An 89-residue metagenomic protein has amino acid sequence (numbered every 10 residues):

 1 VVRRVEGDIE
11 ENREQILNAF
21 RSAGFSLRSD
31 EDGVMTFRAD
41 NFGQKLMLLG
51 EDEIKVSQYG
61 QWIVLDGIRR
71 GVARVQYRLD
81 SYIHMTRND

Functional and structural regions predicted by a protein language model:
V1-D89: Ser/Thr-rich, low-complexity intrinsically disordered terminal regions
